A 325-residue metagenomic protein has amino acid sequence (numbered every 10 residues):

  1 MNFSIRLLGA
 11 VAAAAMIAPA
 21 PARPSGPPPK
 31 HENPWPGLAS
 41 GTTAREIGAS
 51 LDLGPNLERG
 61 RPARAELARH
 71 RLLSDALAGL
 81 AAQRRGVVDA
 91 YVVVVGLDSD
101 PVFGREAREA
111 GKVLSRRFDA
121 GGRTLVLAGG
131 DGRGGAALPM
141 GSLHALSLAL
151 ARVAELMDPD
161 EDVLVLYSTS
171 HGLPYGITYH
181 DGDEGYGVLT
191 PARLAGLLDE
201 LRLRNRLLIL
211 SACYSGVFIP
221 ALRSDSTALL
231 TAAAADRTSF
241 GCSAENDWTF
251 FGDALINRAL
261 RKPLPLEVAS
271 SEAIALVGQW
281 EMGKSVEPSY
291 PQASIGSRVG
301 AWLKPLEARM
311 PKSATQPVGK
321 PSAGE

Functional and structural regions predicted by a protein language model:
M1-L8: Bacterial N-terminal signal peptides that target proteins for export
S4, P21-E161, N246-T249, K304-E325: Boundary/activation segment at the start of structured domains
G9-A18: Bacterial N-terminal signal peptides
V88-Y91, A120-T124, P159-L164, R202-L207 (+2 more regions): Loop/turn elements at helix/coil->beta-strand transitions in domains of secreted/extracellular proteins
V94-D98, L127-G130, Y167-H171, I209-Y214 (+2 more regions): Active-site-proximal beta-strand/loop segments in catalytic clefts of secreted hydrolases
V102-G104, R133-P139, P174-H180, G216-P220 (+2 more regions): Extracytoplasmic/secreted cell-surface and envelope-processing proteins
S168-L201: A short, glycine/acidic-enriched catalytic loop
A212-W302: Active-site-proximal C-terminal subdomain of hydrolase catalytic domains
